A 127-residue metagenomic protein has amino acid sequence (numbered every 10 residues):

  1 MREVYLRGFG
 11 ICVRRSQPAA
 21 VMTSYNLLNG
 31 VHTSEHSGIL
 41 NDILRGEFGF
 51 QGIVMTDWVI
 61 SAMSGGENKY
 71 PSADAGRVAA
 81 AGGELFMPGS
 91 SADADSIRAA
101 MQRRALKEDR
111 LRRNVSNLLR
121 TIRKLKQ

Functional and structural regions predicted by a protein language model:
M1-Q127: Glycoside hydrolase catalytic-domain context in secreted enzymes
